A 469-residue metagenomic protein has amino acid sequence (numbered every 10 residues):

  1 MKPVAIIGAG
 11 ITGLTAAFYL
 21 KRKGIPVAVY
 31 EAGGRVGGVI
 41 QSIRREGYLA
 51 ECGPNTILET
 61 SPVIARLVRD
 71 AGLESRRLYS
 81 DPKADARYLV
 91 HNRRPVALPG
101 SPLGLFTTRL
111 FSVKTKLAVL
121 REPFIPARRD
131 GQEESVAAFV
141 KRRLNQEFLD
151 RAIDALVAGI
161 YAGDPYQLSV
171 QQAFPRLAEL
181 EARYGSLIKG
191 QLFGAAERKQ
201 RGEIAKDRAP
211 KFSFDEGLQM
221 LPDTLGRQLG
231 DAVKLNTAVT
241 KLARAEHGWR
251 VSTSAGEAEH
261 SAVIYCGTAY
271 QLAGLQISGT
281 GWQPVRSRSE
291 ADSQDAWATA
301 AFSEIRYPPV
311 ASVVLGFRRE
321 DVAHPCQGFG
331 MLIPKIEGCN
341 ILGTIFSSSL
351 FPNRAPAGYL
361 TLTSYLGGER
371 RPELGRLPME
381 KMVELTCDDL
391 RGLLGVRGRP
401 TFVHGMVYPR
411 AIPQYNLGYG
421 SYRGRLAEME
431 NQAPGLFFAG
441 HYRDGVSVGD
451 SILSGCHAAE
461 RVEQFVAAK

Functional and structural regions predicted by a protein language model:
K2-V29, E463: N-terminal Rossmann-like FAD-binding beta1-loop-alpha1 element of flavoenzymes
T12, R35, Y270: Conserved Rossmann-like nucleotide-cofactor binding loop
K21-R45: Glycine-rich FAD pyrophosphate-binding loop
K23, L235-L362, L366-R376, E380 (+2 more regions): Mid-domain catalytic core of redox enzymes that form a hydrophobic substrate pocket/lid adjacent to a catalytic redox
E46-R128: Dinucleotide-binding Rossmann-like beta1-alpha1 core, especially the glycine-rich loop that anchors the ADP
P99-L103, C326-G328, L342-K469: Conserved flavin/dinucleotide-binding core of flavoenzymes
A118-K241, G248: Active-site/ligand-binding neighborhood in enzyme catalytic cores
